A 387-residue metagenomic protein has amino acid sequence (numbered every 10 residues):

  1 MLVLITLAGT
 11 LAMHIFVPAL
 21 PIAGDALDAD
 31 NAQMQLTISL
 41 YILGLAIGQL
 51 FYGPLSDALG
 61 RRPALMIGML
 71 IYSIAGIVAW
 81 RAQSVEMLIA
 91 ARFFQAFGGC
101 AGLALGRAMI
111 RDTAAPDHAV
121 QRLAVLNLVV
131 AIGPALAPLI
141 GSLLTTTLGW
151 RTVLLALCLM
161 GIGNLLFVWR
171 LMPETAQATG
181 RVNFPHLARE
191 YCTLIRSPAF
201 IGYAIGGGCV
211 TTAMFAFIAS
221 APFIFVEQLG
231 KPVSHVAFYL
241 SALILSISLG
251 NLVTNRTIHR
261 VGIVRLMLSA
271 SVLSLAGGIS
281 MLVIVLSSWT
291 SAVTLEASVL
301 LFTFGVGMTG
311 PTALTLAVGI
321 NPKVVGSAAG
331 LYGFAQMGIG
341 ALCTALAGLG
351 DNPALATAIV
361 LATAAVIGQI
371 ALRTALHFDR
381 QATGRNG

Functional and structural regions predicted by a protein language model:
D28, G60, R81-M87, G98 (+1 more regions): Helix-breaking motifs and short loop linkers at transmembrane-helix boundaries and internal kinks in secondary membrane
I47-E86: Conserved MFS/SLC helix-loop-helix module at the cytosolic interface between two early adjacent transmembrane helices
A64-I77, L266-S280: Structural signature of the two symmetry-related core transmembrane helices
I71, A75-V78, E86-F94, V293-S298: Paired small-residue
M87, P116, A124-R170: Helix-loop-helix hairpin linking two adjacent transmembrane segments in secondary transporters
A91-I132: Cytoplasmic helix-loop-helix junction between adjacent transmembrane helices in 12-TM secondary transporters
P173-Y203: Juxtamembrane intracellular "pre-TM" segments in multi-pass secondary transporters
L316-D351, L361: A late C-terminal transmembrane helix in Major Facilitator Superfamily
